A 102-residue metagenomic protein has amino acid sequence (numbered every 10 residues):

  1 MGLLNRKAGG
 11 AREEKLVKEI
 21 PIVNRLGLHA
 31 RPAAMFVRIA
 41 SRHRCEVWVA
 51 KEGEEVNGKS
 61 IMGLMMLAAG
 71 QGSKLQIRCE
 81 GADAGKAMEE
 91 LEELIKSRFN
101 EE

Functional and structural regions predicted by a protein language model:
M1-V17: SAM-dependent methyltransferases
A8-G10, A34-A40, G85: A broad, low-specificity signal for short, low-complexity segments enriched in glycine/proline and polar/charged
G9-R12, P21, K51-E54, L94-I95 (+1 more regions): Aromatic-enriched hydrophobic runs in primary sequence
P21-M62, M66-Q71, R78: Compact, glycine-rich, soluble single-domain proteins
G70-E102: C-terminal structural segments of small proteins and small subunits
